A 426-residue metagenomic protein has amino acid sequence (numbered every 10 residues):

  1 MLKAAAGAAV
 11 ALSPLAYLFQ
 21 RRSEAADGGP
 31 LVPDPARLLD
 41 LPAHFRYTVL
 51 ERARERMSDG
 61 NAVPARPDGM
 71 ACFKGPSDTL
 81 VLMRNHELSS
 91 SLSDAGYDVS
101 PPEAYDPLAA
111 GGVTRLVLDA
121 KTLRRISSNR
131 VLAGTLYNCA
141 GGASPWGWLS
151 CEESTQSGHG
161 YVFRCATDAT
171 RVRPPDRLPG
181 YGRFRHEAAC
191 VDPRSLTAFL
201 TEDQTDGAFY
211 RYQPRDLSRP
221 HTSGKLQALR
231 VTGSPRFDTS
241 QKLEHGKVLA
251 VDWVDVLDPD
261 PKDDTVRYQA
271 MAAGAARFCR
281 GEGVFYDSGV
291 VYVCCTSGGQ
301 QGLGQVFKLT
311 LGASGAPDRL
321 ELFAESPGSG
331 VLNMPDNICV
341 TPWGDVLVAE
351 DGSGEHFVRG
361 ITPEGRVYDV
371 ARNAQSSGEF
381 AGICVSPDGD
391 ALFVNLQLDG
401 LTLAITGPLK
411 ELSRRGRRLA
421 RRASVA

Functional and structural regions predicted by a protein language model:
M1-R21: N-terminal export signals
L15-V49: C-terminal segment of N-terminal export signals and the immediately downstream linker at the start of the mature
P35-P67, A71-N129: Beta-propeller domains
N61-F73, G134-S144, R183-L196, A273-S288 (+2 more regions): Beta-rich, blade/repeat-based domains predominating in secreted/periplasmic proteins but also intracellular
L118-K121, A166-T170, Q213-H221, L309-G315 (+1 more regions): Short loop/turn segments immediately following beta-strands, especially the blade-tip and inter-blade linker loops
G246-P317: Beta-propeller domains
C295-T296, P327-R366: Loop/turn-rich, solvent-exposed surfaces of beta-rich toroidal or solenoidal domains
F380, C384-V425: Blade-level signature of beta-propeller repeat domains, shared across WD40, Kelch, NHL, RCC1 and BNR/Asp-box propellers
